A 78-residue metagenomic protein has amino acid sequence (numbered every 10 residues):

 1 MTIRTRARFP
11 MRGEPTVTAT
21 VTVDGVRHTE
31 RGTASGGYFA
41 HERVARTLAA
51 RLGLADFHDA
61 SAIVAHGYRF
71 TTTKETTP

Functional and structural regions predicted by a protein language model:
M1-P78: Catalytic phosphate/metal-binding cores of nucleic-acid and nucleotide-processing enzymes, i.e., regions that mediate
